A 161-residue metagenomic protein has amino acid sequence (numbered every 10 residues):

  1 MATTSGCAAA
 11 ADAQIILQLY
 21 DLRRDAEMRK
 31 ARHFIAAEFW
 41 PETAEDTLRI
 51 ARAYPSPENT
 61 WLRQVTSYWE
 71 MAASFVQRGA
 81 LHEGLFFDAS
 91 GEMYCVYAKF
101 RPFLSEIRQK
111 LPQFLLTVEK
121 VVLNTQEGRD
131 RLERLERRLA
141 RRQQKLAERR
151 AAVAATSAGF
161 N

Functional and structural regions predicted by a protein language model:
M1-N161: Acidic, Ser/Pro/Thr-rich low-complexity regulatory regions and the short amphipathic helical interaction modules they
